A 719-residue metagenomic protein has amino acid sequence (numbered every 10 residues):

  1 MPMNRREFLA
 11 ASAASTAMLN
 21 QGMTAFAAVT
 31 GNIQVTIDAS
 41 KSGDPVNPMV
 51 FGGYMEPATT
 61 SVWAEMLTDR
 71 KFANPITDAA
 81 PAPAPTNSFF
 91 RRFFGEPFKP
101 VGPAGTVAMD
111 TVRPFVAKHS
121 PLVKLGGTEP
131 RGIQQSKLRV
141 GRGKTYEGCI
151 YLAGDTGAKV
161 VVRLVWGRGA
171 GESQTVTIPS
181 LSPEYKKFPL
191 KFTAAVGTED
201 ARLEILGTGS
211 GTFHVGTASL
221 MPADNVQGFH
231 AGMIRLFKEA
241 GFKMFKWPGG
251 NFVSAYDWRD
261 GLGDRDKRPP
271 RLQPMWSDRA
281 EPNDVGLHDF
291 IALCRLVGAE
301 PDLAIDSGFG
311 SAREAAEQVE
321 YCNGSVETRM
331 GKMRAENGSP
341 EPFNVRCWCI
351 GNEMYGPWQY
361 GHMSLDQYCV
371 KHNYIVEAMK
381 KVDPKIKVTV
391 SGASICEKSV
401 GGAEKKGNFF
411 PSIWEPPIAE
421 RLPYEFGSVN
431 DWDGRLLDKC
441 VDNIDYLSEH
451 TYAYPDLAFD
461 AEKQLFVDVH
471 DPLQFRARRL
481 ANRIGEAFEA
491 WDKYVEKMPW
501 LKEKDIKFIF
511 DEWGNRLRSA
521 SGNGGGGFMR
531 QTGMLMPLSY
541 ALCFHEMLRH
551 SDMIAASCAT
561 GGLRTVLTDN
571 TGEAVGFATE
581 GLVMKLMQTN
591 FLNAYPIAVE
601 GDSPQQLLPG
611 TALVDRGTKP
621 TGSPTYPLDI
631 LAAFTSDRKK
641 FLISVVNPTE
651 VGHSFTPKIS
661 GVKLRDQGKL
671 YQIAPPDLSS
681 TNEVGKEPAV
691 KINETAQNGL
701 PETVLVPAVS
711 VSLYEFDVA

Functional and structural regions predicted by a protein language model:
N4-R6, A28-N283, E300-D302, G310 (+8 more regions): Extracellular and organelle-lumenal recognition/adhesion modules and their flexible linkers in secreted
E7-A27: N-terminal export signals
G53, I150, G241, C294 (+6 more regions): Conserved, mostly hydrophobic/aromatic
Y151-D155, T193-A195, T589, V646-P648 (+1 more regions): Solvent-exposed strand-to-loop "edge" motifs in beta-rich extracellular domains
L203, L365-P537, Q605-K619: Noncatalytic carbohydrate-binding groove/subsite architecture in carbohydrate-active enzymes
M330-M363, H450-A453, D505-W513: Active-site groove signature of glycoside hydrolases
I506-L628: Aromatic/acidic polysaccharide-binding cleft in carbohydrate-active enzymes
S623-D666, L670-I673, S712-L713: Carbohydrate-binding surface patches
